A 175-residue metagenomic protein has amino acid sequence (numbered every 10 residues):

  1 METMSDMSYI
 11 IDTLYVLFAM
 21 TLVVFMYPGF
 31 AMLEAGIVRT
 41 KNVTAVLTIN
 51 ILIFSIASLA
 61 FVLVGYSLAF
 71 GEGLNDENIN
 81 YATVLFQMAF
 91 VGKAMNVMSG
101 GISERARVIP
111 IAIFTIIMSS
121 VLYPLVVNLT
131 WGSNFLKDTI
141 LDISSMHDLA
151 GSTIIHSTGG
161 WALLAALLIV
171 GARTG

Functional and structural regions predicted by a protein language model:
M1-G175: Hydrophobic alpha-helical transmembrane bundles of multi-pass membrane proteins
